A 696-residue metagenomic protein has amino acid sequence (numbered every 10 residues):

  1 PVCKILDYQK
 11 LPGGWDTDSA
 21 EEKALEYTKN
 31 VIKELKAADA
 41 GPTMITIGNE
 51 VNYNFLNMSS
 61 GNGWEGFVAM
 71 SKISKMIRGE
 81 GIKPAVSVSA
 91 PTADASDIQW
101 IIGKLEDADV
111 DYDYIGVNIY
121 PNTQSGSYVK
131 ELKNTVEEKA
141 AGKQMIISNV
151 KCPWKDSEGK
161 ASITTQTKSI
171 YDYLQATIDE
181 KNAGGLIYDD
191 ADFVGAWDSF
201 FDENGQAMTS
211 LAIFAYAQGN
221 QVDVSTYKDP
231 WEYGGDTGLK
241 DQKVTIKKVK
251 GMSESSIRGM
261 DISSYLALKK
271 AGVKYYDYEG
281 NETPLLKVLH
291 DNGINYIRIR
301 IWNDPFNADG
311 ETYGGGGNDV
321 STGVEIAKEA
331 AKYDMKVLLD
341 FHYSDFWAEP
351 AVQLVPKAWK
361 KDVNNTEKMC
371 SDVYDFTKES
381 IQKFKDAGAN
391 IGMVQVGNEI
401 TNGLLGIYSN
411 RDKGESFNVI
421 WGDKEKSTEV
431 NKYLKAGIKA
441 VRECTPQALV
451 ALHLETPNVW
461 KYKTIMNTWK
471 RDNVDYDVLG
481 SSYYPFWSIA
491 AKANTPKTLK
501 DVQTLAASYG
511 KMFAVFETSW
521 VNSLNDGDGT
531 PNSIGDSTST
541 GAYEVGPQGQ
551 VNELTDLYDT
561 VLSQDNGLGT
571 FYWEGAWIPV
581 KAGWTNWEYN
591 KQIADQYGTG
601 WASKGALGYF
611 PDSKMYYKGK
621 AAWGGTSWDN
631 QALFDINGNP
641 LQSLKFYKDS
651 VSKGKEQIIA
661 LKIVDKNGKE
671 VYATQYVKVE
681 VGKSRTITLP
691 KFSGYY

Functional and structural regions predicted by a protein language model:
P1-K23, T46, G116, G234-E325 (+6 more regions): N-terminal substrate-binding region of glycoside hydrolase catalytic domains
V2, I47-N52, S89-A93, Y120-N122 (+10 more regions): Active-site beta-loop-alpha junctions enriched in small/polar residues
I5-E106, V110-Y112, P121-E138, D156-Y171 (+7 more regions): Active-site cleft segment of glycoside hydrolase catalytic domains centered on the general acid/base Glu
I45, I115, L186, M260 (+6 more regions): Conserved, mostly hydrophobic/aromatic
V129-G184, K492-N522, G529-T530, I534-L568: Catalytic-core region of carbohydrate-active enzymes that cleave or remodel glycosidic bonds
S157-K168, E180-K248, S523-D556, T560 (+1 more regions): Aromatic-rich peripheral "rim/lid" segments of glycoside hydrolase catalytic domains that contact and position glycan
I659-V664: A short, amphipathic beta-strand motif
K683-Y696: Surface-exposed interfaces of beta-sheet-rich extracellular modules
